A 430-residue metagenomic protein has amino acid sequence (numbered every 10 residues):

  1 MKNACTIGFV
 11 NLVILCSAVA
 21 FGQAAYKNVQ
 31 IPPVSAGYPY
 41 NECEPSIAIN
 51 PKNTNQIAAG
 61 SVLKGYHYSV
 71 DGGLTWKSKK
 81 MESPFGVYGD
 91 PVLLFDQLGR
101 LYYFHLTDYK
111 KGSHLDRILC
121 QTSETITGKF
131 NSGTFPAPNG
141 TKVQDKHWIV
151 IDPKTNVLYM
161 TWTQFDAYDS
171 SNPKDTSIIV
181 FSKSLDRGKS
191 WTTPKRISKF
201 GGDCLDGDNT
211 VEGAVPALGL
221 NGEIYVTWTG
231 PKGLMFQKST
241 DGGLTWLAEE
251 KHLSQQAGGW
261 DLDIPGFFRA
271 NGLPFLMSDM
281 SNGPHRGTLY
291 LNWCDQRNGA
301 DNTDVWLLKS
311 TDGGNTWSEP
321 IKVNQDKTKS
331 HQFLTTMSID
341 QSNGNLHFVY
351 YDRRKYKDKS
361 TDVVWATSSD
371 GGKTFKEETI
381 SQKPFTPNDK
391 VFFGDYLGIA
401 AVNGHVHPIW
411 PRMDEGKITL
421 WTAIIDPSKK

Functional and structural regions predicted by a protein language model:
M1-F9: Positively charged n-region of N-terminal signal peptides that target proteins for export
G8-A20: Bacterial N-terminal signal peptides
Q23-K430: Extracellular, repeat-based ectodomains that mediate carbohydrate processing or recognition
